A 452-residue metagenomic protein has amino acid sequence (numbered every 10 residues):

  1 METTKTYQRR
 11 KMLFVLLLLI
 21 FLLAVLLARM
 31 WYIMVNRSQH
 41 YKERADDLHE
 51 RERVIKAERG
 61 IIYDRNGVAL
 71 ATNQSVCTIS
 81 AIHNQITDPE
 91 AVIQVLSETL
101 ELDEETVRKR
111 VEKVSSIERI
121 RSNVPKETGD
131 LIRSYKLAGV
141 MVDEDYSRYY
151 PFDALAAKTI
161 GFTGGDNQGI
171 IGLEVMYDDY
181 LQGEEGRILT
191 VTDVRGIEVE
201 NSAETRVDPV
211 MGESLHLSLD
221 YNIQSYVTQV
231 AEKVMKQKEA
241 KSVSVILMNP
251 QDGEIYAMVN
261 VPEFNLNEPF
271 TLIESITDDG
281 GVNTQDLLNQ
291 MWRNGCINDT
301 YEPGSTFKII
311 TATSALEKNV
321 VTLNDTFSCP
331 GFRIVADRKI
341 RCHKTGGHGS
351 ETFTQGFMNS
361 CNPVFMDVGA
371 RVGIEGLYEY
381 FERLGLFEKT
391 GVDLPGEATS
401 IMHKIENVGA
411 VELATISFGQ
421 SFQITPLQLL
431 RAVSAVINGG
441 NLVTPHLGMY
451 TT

Functional and structural regions predicted by a protein language model:
M1-S275, T300, E375-F387, G396: Periplasmic/cell-envelope proteins involved in peptidoglycan metabolism and beta-lactam response
A71, D193-E204, V245, P250-S305 (+1 more regions): Beta-lactam-recognizing serine transpeptidase/beta-lactamase-like catalytic domain environment
